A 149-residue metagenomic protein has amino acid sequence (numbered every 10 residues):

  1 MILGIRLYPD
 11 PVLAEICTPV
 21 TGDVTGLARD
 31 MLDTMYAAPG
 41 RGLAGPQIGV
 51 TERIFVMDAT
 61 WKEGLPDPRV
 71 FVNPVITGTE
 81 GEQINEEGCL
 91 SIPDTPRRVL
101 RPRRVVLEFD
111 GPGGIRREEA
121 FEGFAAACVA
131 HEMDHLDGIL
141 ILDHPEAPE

Functional and structural regions predicted by a protein language model:
M1-E149: Positively charged
